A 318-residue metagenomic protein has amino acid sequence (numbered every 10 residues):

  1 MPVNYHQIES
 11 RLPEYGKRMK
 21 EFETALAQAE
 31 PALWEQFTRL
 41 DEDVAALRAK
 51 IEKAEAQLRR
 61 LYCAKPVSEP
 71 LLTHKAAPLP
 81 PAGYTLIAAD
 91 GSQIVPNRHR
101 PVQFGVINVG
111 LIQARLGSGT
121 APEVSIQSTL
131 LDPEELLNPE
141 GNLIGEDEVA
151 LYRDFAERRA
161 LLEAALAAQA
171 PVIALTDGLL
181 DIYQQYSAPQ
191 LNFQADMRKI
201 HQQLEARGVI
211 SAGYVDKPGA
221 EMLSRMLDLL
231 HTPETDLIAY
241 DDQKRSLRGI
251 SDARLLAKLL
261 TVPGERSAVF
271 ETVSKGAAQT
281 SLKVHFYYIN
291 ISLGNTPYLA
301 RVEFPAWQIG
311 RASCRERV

Functional and structural regions predicted by a protein language model:
M1-L79, Y84, E146-I173, G178-R317: Long, contiguous domain-sized segments
L86-A89: Short hydrophobic beta-strand that contains or immediately precedes a catalytic carboxylate
S92-V95, D181: A short acidic, glycine/proline-enriched capping/turn motif at secondary-structure boundaries, especially helix N-cap
I94-P139: Acidic, metal-ligating active-site segments
S125-E148, Y152-F155, L161: Glycine-rich oxoanion-binding loops at beta->alpha junctions
